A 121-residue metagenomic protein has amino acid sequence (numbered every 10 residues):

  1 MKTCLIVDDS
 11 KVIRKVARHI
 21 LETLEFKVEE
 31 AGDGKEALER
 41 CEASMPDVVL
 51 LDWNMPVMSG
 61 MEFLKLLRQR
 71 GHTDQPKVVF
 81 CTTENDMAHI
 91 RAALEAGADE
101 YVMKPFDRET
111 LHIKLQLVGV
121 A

Functional and structural regions predicted by a protein language model:
K15-T23: Charged docking surfaces used in two-component/phosphorelay signaling
E25-G32, R40: Short hydrophobic/Thr-rich beta-strand motif most characteristic of the beta2 strand and flanking loop of CheY-like
D33-E36, S59-K65: Acidic catalytic/metal-coordinating carboxylates
S44-L50: Active-site beta3 strand of CheY-like receiver
M55: Receiver (REC) domain active-site loop signature in two-component systems and cognate sites in sensor histidine kinases
E62, N85-E100, T110: Alpha4 helix (beta4-alpha4-beta5 surface) of REC/receiver domains from two-component response regulators
K104: A Lys-centered signature of the CheY-like receiver
